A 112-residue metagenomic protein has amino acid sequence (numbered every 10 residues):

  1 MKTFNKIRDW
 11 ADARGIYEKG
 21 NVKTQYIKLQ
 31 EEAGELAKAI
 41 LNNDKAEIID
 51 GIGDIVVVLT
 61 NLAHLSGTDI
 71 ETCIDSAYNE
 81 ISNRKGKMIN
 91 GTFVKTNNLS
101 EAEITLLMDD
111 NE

Functional and structural regions predicted by a protein language model:
M1-I52, V56-E112: Flexible "arm" and connector segments at domain edges
